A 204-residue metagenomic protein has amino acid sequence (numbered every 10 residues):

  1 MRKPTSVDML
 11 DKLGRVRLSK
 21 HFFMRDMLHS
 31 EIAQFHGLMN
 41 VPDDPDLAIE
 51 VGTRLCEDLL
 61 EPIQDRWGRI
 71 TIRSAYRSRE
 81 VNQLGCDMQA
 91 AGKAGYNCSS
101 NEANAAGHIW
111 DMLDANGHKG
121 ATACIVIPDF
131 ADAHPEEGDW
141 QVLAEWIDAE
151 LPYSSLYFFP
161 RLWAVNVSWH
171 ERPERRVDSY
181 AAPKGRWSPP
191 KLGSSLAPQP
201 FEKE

Functional and structural regions predicted by a protein language model:
M1, I63, K203-E204: Polar low-complexity intrinsically disordered regions
M1-D44: N-terminal, Lys/Arg- and Ser/Thr-rich interaction peptides
K3-D11, V16, Q34, D65 (+5 more regions): Generic detector of intrinsically disordered, low-complexity, polar/charged segments
V16-R17, H29, I70, A181 (+1 more regions): Generic detection of intrinsically disordered/low-complexity segments and helix-coil linkers/edges
M27-D148: Cell-envelope/glycan interface and biosynthesis
G107-E204: Catalytic cores and adjacent binding grooves of peptidoglycan-active enzymes
